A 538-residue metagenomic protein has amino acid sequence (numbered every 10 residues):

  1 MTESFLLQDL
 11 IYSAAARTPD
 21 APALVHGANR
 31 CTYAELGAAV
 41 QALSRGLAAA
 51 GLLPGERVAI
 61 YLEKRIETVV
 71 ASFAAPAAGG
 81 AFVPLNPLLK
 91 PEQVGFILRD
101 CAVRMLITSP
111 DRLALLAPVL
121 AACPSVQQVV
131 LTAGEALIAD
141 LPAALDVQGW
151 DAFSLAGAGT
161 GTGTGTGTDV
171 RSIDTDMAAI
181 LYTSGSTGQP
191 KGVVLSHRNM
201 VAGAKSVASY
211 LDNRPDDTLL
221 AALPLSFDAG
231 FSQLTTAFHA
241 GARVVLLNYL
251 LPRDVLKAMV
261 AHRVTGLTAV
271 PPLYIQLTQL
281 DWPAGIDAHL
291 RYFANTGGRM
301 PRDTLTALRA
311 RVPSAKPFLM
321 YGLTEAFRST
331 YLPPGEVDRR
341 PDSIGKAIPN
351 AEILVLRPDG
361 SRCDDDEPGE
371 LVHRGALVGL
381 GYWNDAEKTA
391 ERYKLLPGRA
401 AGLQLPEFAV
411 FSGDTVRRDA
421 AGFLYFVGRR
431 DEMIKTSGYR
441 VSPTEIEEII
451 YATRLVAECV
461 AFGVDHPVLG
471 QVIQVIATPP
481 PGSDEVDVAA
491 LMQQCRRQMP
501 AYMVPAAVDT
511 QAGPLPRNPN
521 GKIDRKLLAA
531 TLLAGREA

Functional and structural regions predicted by a protein language model:
T2-S4, Y12, D20-R65, V69-F73 (+1 more regions): Conserved AMP-binding/adenylate-forming core of the ANL superfamily
S4, P19-D20, V147-Q148, A152-Y182 (+2 more regions): Conserved pre-ATP/AMP-binding loop-to-beta segment of ANL
T32-A34, A178-A202: Conserved AMP-binding A3 loop
L106, M259, L267, G375 (+5 more regions): AMP-binding/adenylate-forming catalytic core of the ANL superfamily
T132, P500-K522: AMP-binding/adenylate-forming catalytic domain of the ANL superfamily
V201-T218, S226-G266, L280: Conserved AMP-binding/adenylation subdomain of ANL enzymes
H239, V264-A269, T278-R340, E352 (+1 more regions): Gly/Ser/Thr-rich phosphate-binding loop
A347-N350, S361-G398, V441: Conserved ATP/PPi-binding loop(s) of AMP-dependent carboxylate-activating enzymes
